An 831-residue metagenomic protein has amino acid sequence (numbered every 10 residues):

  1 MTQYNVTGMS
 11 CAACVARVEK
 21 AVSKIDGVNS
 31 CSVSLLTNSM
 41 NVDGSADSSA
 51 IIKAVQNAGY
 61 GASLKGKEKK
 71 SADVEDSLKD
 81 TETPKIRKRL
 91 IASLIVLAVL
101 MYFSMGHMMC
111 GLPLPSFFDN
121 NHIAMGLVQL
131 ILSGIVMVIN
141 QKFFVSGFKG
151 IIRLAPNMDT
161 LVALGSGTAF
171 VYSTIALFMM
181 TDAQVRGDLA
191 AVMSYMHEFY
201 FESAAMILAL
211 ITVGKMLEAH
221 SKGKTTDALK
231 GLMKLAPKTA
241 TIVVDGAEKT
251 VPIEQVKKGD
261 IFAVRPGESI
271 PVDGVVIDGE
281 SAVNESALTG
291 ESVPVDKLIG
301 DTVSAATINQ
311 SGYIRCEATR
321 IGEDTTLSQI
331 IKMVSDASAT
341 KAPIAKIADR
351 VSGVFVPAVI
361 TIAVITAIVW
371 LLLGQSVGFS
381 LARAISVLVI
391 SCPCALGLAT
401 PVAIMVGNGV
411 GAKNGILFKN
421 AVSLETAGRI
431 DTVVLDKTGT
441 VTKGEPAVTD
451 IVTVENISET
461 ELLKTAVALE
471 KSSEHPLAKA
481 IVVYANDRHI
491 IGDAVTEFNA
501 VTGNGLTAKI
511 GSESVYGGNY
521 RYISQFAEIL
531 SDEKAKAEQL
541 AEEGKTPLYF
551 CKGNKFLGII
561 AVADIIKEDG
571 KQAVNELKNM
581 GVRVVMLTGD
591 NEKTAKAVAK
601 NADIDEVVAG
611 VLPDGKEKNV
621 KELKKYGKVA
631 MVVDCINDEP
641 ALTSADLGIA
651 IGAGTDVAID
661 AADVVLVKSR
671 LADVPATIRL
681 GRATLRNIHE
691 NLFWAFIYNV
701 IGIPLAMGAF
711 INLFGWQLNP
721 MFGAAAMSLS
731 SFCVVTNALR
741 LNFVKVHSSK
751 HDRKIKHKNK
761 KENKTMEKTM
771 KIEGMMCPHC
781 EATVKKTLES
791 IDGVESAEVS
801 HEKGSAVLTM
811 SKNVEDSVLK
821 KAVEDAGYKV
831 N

Functional and structural regions predicted by a protein language model:
M1-A124, K149, A247-T250, K332-T340 (+1 more regions): Flexible metal-binding regulatory segments at protein termini and peripheral loops
T2, V74, A183, L189-A191 (+8 more regions): Juxtamembrane coupling segments of multi-pass membrane pumps/enzymes
A16, N29, P266, I430 (+3 more regions): Conserved ATP-binding TGD loop and adjacent catalytic N/P-domain core of P-type ATPases
D26-S49, K53, E198-F199, K230-D324 (+4 more regions): Conserved cytosolic catalytic loops of P-type ATPases
K85-T239, R350, I451, G715-P720 (+1 more regions): Transmembrane helix-loop-helix hairpins at the membrane interface
M109-I123, I152, P156, V171 (+9 more regions): Membrane-embedded alpha-helical bundles of multi-pass transporters
L288, I347, A382, A395-L469 (+4 more regions): Conserved catalytic phosphorylation-site environment of P-type ATPases
V448, V452-M580, E592, I604-V620: P-type ATPase nucleotide-binding
